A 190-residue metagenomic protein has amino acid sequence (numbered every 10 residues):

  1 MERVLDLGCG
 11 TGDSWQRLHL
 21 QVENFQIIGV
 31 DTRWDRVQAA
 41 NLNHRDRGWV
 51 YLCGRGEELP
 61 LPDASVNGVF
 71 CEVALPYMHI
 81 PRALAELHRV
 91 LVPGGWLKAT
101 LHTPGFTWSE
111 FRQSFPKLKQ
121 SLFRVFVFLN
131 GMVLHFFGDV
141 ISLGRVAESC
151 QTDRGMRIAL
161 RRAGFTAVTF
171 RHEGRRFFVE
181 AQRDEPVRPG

Functional and structural regions predicted by a protein language model:
L5, T11-E58: Class I SAM-dependent methyltransferase SAM/SAH-binding core
E57-V69: A short acidic, Gly/Pro-enriched loop at the edge of an enzyme's catalytic core that lines a small-molecule cofactor
G68-P81: A short SAM/SAH-binding and catalytic strip from SAM-dependent methyltransferases
P81-P93: A short glycine-rich, Lys/Arg-flanked "PGG" loop and its adjoining helix->strand segment in the class I
K98-V127: Conserved class I S-adenosyl-L-methionine
N130-V146: Short, glycine-/aromatic-enriched active-site segment of Class I SAM-dependent methyltransferases
V146-A163: Short alpha-helix
A163-G190: Core SAM-dependent methyltransferase catalytic element
